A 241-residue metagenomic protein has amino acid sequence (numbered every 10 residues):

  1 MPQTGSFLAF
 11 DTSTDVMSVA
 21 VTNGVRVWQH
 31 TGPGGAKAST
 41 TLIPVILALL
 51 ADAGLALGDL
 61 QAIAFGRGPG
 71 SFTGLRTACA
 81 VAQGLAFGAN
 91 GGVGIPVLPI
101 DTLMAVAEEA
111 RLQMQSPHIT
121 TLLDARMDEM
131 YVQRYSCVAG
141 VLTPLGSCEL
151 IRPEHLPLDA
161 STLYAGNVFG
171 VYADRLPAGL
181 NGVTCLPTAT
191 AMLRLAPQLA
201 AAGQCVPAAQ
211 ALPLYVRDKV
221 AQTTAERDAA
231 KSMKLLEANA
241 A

Functional and structural regions predicted by a protein language model:
P2, A53-G58, Q113-S116, L158-A160 (+1 more regions): Glycine-rich phosphate-binding loop signature in dinucleotide/nucleotide-binding domains
P2-R67: N-terminal beta-alpha supersecondary unit
G5, V25, K37, G94-T188 (+2 more regions): Surface "functional belts" at beta-alpha junctions
A20, Y131-Y135, L214: Conserved hydrophobic/aromatic positions in well-ordered beta-strands
P33-T41, F72-R76, A80, D101 (+1 more regions): Residues at secondary-structure transition points
A64-T102: DPxDG-like acidic metal-binding loop motif
L142, G182-A241: Acyltransferase
